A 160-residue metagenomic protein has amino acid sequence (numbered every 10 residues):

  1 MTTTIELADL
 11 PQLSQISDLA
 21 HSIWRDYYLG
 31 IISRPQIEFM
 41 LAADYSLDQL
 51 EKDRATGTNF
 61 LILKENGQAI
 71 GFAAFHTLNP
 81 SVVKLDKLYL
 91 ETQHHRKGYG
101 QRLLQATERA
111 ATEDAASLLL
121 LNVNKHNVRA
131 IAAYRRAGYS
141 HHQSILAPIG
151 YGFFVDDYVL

Functional and structural regions predicted by a protein language model:
T3, L7-L13, S17-Q93, Q101-A110 (+2 more regions): Acetyl-CoA-dependent GNAT
E51, V83, S117-I131, R135-A137 (+1 more regions): C-terminal "cap" of GNAT-fold acetyltransferases
E91-Q93, K97, K125-H126: Active-site acidic-Proline motif in GNAT/NAT acetyltransferases
R96, Q105, A132: Substrate-recognition "cap/lid" segment bordering the active-site pocket of phosphatases
G98, A115, G138: Short glycine-rich hinge loops at helix-strand junctions in the catalytic core of two-component histidine kinases
